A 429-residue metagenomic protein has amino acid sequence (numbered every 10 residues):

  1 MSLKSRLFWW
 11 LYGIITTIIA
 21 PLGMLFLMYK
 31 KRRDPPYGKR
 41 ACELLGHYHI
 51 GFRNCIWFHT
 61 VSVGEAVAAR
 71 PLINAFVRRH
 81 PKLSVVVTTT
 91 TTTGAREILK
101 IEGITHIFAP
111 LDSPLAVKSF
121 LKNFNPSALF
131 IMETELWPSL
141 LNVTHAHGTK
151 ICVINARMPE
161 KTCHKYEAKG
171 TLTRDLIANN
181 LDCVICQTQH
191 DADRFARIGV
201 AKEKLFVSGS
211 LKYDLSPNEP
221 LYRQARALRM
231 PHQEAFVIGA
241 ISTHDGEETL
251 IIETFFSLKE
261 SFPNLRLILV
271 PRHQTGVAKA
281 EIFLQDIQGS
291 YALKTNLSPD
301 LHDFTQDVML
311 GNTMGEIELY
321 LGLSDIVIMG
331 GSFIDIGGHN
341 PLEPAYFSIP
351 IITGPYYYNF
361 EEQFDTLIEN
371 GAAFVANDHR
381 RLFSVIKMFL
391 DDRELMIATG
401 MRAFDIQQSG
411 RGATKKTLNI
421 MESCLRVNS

Functional and structural regions predicted by a protein language model:
M1-S429: Nucleotide-activated sugar donor-binding and catalytic core shared by glycosyltransferases and related lipid-linked
